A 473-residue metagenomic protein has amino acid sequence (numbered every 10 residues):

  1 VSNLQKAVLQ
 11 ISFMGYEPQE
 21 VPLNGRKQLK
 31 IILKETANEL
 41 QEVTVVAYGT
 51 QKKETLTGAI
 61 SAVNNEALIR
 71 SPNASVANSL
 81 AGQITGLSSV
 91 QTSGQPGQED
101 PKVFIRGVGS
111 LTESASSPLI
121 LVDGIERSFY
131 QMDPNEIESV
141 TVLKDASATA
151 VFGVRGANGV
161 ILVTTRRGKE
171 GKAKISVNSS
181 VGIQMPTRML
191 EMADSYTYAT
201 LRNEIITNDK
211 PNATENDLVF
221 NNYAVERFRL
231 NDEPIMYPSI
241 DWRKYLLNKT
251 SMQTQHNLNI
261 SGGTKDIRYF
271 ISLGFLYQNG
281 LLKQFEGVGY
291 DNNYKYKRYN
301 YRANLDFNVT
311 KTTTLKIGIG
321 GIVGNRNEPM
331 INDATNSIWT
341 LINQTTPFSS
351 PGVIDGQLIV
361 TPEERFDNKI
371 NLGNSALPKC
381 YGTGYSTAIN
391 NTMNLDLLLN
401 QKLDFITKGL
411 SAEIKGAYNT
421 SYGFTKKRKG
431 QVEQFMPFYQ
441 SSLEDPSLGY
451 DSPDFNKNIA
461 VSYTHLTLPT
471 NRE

Functional and structural regions predicted by a protein language model:
V1-Y301, L315-K316: Short, small/polar-rich motifs associated with maturation and membrane association, primarily at protein termini
S147, R243-L246, E286-D291, N304 (+4 more regions): Extracellular loop and loop/strand-boundary signature of outer-membrane beta-barrel proteins
G168-A173, K265-D266, L281, T312 (+2 more regions): Short loop/turn motifs that connect adjacent beta-strands in outer-membrane beta-barrel proteins
N178-G182, G274-L276, G320-I322, N400 (+1 more regions): Outer-membrane beta-barrel pore domains and translocons
P186-R188, P234-G274, Q278-L281, N292-G373 (+2 more regions): Flexible loop and strand-edge segments within Gram-negative outer membrane beta-barrel domains
M192-Y198, G287-N292, N332-I342, R428-F438: Flexible, surface-exposed loop regions and adjacent strand-edge segments of Gram-negative outer-membrane beta-barrel
L230, L281-K283, P362-L398, K402-D404 (+1 more regions): Outer-membrane beta-barrel proteins, especially TonB-dependent receptors
H465-E473: Single conserved hydrophobic/aromatic residue that forms the stacking wall/gate of nucleotide- or nucleobase-binding
